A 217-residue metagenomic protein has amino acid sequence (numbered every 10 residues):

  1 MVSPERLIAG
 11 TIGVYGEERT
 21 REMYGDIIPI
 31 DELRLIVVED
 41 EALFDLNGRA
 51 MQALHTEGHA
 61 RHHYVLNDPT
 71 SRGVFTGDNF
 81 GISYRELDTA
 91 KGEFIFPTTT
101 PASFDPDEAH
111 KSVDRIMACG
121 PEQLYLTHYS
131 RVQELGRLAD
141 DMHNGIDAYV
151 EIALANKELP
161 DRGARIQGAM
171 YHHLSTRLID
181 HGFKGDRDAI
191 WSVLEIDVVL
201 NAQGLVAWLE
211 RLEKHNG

Functional and structural regions predicted by a protein language model:
M1-L54, H110-V113: Metallo-beta-lactamase
E5-A9, T70-S71, T89-K91, A139-D141: Short, glycine/charged-enriched secondary-structure capping and boundary segments
L7, P101-D105, M142, L194: Residue-level preference for long, well-ordered alpha-helices that form the structural scaffold of enzyme catalytic
E18-P29, E93-T98, D186-A189: Short glycine/proline- and acidic residue-enriched helix-loop micro-motifs that form flexible lids or anion-recognition
A50-E57, R61-Y125, Y129-Q133: Metallo-beta-lactamase
G77, P106, L135-A139, W191 (+1 more regions): Amphipathic, non-membrane alpha-helical segments in soluble helical-bundle scaffolds
D107, S112-M170: Active-site/pore-lining binding-face segments in mid-to-C-terminal subdomains
E151-G217: C-terminal regulatory/interaction regions
